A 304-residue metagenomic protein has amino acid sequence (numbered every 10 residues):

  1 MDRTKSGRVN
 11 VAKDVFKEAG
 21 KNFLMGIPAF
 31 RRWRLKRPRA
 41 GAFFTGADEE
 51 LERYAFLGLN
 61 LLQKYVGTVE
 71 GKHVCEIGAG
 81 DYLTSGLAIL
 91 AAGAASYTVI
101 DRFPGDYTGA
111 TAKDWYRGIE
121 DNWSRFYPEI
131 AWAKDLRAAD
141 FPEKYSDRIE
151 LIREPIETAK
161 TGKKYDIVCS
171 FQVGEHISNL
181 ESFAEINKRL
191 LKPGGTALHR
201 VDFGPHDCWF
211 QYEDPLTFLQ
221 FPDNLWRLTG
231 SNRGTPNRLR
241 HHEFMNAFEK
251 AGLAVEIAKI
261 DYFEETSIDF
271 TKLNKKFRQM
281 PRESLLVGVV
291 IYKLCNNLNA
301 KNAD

Functional and structural regions predicted by a protein language model:
E70-D81: Conserved class I S-adenosyl-L-methionine
Y116-P155: S-adenosyl-L-methionine
E157-V168: A short acidic, Gly/Pro-enriched loop at the edge of an enzyme's catalytic core that lines a small-molecule cofactor
I167-S178: A short SAM/SAH-binding and catalytic strip from SAM-dependent methyltransferases
E181-T196: A short glycine-rich, Lys/Arg-flanked "PGG" loop and its adjoining helix->strand segment in the class I
T196-P222: Conserved class I S-adenosyl-L-methionine
L225-H242: Acceptor-substrate binding/catalytic loop of class I
M245-K250, A254-D304: A C-terminal cap/extension of S-adenosyl-L-methionine-dependent methyltransferases that defines the acceptor-substrate
